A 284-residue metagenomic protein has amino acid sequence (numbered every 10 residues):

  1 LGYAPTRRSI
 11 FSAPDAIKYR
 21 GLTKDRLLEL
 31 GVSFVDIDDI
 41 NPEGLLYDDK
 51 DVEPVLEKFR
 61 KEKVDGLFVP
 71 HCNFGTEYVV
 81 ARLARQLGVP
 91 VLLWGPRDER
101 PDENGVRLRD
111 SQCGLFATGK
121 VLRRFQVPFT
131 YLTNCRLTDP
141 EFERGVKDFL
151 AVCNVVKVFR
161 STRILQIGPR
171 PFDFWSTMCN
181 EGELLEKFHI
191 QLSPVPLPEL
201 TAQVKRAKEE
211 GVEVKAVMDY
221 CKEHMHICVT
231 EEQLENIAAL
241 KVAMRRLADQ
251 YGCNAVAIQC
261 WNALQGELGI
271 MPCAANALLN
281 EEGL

Functional and structural regions predicted by a protein language model:
L1-L284: An N-terminal assembly and electron-transfer interface module characteristic of large anaerobic redox and radical
